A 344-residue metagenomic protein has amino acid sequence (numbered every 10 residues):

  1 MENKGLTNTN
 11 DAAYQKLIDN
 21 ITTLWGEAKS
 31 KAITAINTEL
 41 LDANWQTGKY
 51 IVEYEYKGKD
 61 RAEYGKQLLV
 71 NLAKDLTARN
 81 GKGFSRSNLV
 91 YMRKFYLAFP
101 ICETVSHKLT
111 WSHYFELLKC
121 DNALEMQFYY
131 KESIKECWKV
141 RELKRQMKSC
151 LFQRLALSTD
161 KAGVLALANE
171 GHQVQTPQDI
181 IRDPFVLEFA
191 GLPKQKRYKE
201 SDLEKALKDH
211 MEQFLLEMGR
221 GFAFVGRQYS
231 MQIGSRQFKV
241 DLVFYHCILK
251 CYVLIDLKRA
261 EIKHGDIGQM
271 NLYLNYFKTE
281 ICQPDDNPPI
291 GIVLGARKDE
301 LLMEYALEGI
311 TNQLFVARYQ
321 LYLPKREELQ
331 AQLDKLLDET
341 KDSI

Functional and structural regions predicted by a protein language model:
M1-I344: Basic, low-complexity intrinsically disordered segments
